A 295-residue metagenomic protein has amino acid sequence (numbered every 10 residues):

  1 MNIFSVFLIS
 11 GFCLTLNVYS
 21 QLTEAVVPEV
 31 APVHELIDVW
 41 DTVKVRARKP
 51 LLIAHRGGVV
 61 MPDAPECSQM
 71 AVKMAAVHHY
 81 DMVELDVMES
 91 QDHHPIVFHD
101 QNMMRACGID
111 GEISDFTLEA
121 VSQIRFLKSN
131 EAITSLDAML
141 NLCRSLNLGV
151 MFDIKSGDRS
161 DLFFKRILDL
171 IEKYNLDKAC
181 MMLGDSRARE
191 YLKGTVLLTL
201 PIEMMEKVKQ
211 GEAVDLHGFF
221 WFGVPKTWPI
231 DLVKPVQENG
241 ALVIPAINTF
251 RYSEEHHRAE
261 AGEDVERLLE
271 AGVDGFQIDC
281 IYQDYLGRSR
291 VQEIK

Functional and structural regions predicted by a protein language model:
S5-T15: Bacterial N-terminal signal peptides
Q21-K295: Phosphate-group recognition and catalysis centered on beta-loop-alpha active-site segments
